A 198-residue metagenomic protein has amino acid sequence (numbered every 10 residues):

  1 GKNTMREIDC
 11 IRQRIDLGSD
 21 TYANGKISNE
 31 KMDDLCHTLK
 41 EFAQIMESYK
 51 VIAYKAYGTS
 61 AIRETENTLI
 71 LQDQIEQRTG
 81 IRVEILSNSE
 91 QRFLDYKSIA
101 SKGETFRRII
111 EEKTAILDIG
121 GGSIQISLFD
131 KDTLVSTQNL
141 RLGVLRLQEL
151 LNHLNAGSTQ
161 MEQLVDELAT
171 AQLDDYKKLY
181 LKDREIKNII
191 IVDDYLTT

Functional and structural regions predicted by a protein language model:
K2-I116, S127-T198: Nucleotide/phosphate-binding catalytic cleft detector across ATP-hydrolyzing and phosphate-transferring enzymes
G122-Q125: Acidic, divalent-metal-coordinating active-site segment for phosphoryl/phosphodiester hydrolysis, typified by short
